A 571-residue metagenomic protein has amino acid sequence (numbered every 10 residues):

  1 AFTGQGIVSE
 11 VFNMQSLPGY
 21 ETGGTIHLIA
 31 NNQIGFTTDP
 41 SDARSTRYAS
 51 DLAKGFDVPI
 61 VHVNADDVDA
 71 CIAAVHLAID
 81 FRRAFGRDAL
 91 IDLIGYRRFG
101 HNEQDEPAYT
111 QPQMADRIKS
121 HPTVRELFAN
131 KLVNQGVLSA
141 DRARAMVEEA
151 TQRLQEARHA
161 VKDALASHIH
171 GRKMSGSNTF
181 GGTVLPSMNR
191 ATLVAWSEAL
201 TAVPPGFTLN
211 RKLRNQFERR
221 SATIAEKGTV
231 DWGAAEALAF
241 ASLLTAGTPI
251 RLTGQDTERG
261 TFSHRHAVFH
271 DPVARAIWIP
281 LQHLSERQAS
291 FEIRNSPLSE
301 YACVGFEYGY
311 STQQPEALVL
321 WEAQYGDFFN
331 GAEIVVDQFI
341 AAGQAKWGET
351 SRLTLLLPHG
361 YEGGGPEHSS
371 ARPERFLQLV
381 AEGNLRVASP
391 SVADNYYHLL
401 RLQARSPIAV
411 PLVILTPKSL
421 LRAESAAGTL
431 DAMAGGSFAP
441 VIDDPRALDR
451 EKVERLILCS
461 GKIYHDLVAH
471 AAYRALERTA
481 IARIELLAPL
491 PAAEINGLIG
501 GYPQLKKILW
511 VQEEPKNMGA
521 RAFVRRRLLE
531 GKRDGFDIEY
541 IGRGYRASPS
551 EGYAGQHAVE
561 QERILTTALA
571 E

Functional and structural regions predicted by a protein language model:
A1: Catalytic palm active-site di-aspartate
G4-L28, F85, A267, D271-R275 (+1 more regions): A short alpha/beta connector and helix-capping loop motif
G6-N13, D51, L77, G305-Y308 (+1 more regions): Contiguous, well-ordered alpha-helical segments that form the cores/surfaces of helical PPI scaffolds
V8, I72-H76, E236-A237: Short, hydrophobic/amphipathic alpha-helical packing segments that form internal helix faces or helix-helix interfaces
S16-G19, G23-I26, A30-F36, S45-V61 (+4 more regions): Conserved active-site neighborhood of enzyme catalytic/cofactor-binding cores
L17, L52, F81, S242 (+1 more regions): Hydrophobic/aromatic ligand-binding patch that stacks against planar heteroaromatic rings of cofactors or nucleotides
Q33, T37-S45, K54-L90, I94-G100 (+2 more regions): Conserved phosphate-handling catalytic cores of large alpha/beta enzymes
A89, G95-S389, D394-E571: Flexible, glycine-rich loop/tail regions that form catalytic "lids" or insertion modules at the edges of active sites
